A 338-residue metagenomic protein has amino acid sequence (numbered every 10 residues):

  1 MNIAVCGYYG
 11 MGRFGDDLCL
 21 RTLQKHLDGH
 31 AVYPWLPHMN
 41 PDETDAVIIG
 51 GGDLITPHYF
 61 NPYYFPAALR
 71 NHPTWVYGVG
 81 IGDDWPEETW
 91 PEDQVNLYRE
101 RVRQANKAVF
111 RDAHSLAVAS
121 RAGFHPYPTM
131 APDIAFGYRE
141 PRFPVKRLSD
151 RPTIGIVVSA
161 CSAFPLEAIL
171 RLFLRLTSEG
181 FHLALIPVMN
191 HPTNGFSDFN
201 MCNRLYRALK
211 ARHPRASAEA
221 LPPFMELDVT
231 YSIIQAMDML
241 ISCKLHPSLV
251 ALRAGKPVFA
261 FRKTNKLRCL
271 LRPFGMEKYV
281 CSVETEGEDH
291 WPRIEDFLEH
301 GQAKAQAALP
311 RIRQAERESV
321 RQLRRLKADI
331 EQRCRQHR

Functional and structural regions predicted by a protein language model:
M1-R338: Active-site anion-handling motifs in enzyme catalytic cores
